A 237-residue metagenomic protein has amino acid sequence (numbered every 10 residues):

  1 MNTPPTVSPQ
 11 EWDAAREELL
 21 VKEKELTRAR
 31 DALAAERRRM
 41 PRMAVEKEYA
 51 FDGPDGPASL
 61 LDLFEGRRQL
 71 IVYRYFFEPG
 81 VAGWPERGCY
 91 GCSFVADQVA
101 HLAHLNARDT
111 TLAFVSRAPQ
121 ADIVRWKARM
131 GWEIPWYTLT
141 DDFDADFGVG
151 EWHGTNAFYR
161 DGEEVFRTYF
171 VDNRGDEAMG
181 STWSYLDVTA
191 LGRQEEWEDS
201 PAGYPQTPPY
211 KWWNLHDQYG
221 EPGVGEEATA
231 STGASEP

Functional and structural regions predicted by a protein language model:
M1-R108, R125-G131, P135, D141-P237: Non-globular targeting/processing and membrane-anchoring segments
A107-I123: Catalytic nucleophile loop
